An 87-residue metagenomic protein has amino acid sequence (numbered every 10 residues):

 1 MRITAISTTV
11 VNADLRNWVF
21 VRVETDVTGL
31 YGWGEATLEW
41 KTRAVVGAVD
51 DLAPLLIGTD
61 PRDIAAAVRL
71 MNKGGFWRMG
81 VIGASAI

Functional and structural regions predicted by a protein language model:
M1-T37, A44: Structured beta-strand/loop patches that form or line metal/cofactor-binding pockets in enzymes
D26-I87: Metal- or metallocofactor-binding catalytic centers and their adjacent structured scaffolds across diverse enzyme
